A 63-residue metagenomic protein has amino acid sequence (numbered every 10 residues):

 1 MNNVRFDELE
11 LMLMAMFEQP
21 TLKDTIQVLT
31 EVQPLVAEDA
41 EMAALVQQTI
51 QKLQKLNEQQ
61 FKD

Functional and structural regions predicted by a protein language model:
M1-Q27: N-terminal acidic leader/helix
N2, K23-D63: Positively charged, polar, low-complexity stretches
